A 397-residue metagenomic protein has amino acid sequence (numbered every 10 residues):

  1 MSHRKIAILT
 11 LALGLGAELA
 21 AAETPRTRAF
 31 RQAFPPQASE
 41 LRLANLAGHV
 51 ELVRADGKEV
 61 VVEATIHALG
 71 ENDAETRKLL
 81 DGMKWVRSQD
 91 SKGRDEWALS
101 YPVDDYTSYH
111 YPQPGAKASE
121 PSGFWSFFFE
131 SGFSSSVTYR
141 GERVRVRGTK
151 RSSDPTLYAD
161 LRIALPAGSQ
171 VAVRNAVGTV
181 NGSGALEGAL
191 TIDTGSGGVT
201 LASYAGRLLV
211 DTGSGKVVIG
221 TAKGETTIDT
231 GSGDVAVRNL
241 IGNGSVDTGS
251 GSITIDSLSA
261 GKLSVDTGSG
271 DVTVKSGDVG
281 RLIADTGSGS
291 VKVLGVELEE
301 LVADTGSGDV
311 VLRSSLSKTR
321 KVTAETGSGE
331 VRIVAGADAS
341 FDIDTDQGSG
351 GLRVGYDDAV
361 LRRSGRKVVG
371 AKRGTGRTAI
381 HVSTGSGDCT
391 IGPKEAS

Functional and structural regions predicted by a protein language model:
M1-S397: Intrinsically disordered, low-complexity terminal regions
